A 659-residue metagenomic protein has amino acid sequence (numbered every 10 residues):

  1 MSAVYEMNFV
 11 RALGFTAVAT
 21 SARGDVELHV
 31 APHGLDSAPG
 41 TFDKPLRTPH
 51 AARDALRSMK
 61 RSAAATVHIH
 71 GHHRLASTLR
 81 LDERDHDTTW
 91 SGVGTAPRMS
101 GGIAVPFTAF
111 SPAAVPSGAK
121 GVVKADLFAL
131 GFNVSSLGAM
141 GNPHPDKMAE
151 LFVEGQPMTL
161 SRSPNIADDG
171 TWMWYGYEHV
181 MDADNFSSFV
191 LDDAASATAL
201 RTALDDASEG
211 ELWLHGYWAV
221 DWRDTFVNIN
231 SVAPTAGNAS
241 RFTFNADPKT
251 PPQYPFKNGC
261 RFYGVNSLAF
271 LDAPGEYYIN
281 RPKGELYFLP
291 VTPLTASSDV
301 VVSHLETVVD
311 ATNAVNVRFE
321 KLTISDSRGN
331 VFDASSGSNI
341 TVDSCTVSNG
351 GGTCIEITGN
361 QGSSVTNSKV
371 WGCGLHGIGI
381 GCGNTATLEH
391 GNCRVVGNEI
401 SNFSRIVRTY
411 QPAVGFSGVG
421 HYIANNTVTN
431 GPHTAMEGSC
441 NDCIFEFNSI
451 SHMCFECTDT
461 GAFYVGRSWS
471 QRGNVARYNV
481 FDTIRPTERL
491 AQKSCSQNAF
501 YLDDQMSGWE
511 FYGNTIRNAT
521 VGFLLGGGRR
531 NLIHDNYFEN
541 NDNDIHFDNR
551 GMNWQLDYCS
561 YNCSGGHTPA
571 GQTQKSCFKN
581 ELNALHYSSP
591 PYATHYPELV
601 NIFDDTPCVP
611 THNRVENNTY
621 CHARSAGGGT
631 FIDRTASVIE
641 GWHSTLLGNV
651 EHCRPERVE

Functional and structural regions predicted by a protein language model:
M1-M7: N-terminal secretory signal peptides that target proteins for export/translocation
F9-A22: Cleavable N-terminal signal peptides of Sec/SRP-targeted secreted and luminal proteins
E27, A64-T66, H72, T78 (+17 more regions): Detector for repetitive beta-architecture
H29-S335, N562-S589, N601-D604, C608-V609: Extracellular polysaccharide-degrading/modifying enzymes targeting complex plant/algal/animal polysaccharides
P32-H33, H70-H72, T78, R84 (+14 more regions): Beta-strand repeat scaffolds of extracellular/surface proteins
A314, S325-T341, C345-N360: A conserved hydrophobic secondary-structure block that centers on an alpha-helix together with its immediately flanking
G329-A334, G351-T358, W371-E659: Glycine- and acidic/polar-rich repeat regions and solenoidal domains
